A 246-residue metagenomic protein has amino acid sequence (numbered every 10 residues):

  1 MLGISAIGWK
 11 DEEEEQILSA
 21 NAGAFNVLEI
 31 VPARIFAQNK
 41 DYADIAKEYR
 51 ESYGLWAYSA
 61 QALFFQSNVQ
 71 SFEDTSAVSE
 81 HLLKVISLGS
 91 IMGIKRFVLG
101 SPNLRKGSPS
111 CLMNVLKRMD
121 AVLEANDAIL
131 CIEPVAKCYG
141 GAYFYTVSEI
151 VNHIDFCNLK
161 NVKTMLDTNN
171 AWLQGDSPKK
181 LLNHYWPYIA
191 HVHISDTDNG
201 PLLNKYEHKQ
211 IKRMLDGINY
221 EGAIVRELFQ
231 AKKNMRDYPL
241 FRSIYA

Functional and structural regions predicted by a protein language model:
M1-I91, E124, L159-K163, A246: N-terminal pre-domain/capping segments
L2-A6, N26-I30, A57-A62, F97-L99 (+4 more regions): Hydrophobic faces of well-ordered beta-strands that scaffold small-molecule active sites in alpha/beta enzyme cores
G8-K10, P32-R34, A62-Q66, S101-R105 (+4 more regions): Active-site-proximal loop/turn and secondary-structure-junction residues that shape catalytic pockets, frequently
E15, N68-K163, L173: Active-site acidic/histidine proton-transfer and metal-coordination neighborhood in alpha/beta enzyme cores
E15-L18, K40-R50, L82-I86, M113-D120 (+4 more regions): Generic structural signal for well-ordered alpha-helices, preferentially at hydrophobic/aromatic core positions
G23, I91-M92, P187, I218: Structural motif
A24, E149-V162, Y185-Y188, L240-A246: Structural recognition of alpha->loop->beta junctions
Q70-E73, P109, G140-V147, V151 (+2 more regions): Gly/Pro-rich active-site loop or hairpin
